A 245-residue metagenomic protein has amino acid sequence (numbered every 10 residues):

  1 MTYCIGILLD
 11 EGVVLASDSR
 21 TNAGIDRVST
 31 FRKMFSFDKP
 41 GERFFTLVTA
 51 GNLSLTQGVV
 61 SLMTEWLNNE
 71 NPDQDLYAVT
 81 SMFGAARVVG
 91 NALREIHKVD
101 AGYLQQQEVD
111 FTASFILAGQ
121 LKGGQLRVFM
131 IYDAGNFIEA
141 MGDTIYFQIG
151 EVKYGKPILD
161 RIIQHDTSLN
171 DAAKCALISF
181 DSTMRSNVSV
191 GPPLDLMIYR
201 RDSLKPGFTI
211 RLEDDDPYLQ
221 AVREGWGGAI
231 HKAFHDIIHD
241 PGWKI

Functional and structural regions predicted by a protein language model:
M1-I245: N-terminal nucleophile
